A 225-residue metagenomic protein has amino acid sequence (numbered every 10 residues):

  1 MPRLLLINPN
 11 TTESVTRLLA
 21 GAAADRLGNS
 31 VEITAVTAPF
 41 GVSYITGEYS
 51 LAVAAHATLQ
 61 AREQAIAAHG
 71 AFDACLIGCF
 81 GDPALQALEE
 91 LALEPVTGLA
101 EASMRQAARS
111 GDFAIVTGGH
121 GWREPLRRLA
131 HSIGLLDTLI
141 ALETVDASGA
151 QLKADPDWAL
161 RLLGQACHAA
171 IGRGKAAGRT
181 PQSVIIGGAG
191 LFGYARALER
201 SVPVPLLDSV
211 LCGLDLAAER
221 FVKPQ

Functional and structural regions predicted by a protein language model:
R3-L27: N-terminal beta1-alpha1 ligand-phosphate binding loop
L5-I7, A114-V116, I185: Conserved beta-strand elements of the Class I
A35-Q60, A150-D155: N-terminal beta-loop-helix "entrance" segment that forms/cooperates in small-molecule cofactor or anionic ligand
A52-A71, R161-T180: Short, well-structured alpha-helical segments in soluble
A54-A87, L91, G188-F192: Beta-alpha junction/loop-to-helix N-cap segments that form part of ligand/metal-binding clefts
I77, G81-A84, A166-V202, L206 (+1 more regions): Hydrophobic alpha-helical
A87-R109, L198-A217: Short, acidic/small-residue loops that bind anionic groups at enzyme active sites
G119-R179, I185-G187: Active-site rim beta-loop-alpha module in soluble metabolic enzymes
